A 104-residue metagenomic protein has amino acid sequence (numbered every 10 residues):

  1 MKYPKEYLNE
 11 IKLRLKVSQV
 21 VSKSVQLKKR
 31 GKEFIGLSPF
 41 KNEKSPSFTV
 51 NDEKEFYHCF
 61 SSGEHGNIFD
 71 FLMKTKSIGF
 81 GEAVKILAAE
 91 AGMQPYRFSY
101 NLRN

Functional and structural regions predicted by a protein language model:
M1-Y100: N-terminal structured subdomain of primase-like DNA metabolism proteins
